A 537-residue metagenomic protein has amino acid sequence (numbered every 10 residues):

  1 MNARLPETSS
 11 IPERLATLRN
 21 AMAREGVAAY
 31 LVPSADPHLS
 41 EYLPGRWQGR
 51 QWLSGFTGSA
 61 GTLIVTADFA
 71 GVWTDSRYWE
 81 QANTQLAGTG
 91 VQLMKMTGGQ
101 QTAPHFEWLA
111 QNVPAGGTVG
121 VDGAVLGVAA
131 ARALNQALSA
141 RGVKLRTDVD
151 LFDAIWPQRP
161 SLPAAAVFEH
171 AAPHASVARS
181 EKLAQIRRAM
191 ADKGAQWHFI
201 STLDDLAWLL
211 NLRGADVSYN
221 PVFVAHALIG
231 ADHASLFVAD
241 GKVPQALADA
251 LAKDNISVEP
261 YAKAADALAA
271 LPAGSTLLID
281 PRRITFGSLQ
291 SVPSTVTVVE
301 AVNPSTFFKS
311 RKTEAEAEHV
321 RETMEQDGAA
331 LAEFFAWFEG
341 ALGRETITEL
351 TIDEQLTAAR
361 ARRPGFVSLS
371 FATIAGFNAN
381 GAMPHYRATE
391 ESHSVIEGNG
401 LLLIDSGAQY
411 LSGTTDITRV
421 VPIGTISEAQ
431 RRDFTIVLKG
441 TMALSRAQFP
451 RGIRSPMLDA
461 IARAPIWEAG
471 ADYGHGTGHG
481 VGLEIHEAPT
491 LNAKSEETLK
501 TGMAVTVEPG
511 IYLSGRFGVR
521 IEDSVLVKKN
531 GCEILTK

Functional and structural regions predicted by a protein language model:
M1-K537: Active-site neighborhoods and metal-handling regions in enzymes and metal-associated proteins
